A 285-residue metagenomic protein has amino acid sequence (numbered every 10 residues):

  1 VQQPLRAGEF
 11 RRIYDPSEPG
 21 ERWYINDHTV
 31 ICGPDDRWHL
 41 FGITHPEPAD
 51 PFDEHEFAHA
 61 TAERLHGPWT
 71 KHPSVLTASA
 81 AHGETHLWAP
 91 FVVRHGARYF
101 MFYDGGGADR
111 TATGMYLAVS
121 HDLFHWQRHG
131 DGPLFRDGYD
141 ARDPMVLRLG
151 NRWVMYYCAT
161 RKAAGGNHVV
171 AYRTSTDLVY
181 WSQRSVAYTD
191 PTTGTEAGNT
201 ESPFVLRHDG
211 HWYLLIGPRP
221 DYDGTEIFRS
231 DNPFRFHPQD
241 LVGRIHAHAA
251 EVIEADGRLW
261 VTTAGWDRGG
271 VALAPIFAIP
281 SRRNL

Functional and structural regions predicted by a protein language model:
V1-L285: Carbohydrate-active catalytic/glycan-binding domains of CAZyme proteins, especially the secreted or lumenal ectodomains
